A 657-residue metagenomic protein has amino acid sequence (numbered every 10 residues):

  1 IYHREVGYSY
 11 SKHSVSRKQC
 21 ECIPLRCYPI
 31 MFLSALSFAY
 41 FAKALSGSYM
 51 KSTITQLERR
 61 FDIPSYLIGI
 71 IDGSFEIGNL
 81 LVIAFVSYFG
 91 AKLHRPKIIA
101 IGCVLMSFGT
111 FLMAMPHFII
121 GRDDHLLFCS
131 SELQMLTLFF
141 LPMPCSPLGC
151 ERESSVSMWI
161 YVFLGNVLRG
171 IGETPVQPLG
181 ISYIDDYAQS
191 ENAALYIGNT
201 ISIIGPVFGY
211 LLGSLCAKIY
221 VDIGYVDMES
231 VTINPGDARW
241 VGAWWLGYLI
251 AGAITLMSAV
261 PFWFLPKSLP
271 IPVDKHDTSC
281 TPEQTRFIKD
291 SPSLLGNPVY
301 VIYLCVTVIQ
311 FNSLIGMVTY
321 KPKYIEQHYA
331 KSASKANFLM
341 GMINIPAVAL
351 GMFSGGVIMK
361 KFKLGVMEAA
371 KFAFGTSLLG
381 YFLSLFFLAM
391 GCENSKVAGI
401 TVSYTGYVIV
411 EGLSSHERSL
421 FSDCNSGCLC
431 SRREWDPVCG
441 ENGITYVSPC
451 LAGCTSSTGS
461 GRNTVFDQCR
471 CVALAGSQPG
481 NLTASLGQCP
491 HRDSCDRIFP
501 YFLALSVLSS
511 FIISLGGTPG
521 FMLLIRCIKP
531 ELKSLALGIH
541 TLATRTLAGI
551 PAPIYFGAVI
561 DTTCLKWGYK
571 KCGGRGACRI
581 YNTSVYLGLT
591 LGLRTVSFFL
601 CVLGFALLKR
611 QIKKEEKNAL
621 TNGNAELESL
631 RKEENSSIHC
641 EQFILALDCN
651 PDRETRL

Functional and structural regions predicted by a protein language model:
I1-S37, Y49-T53, R59, K92 (+7 more regions): Disordered extramembrane loops and terminal tails of multipass alpha-helical membrane proteins
K18-R26, Y40-A44, E58-S65, G69-E76 (+6 more regions): Asp/Glu-centered strand-loop micro-motifs enriched in Gly/Pro and often flanked by an aromatic residue
M31, A42-M50, E173, Q177 (+2 more regions): Conserved extracellular-gate-facing transmembrane-helix segments in secondary transporters
F38-A39, I70-I71, G102, G165 (+4 more regions): Hydrophobic alpha-helical segments of secondary membrane carriers
F41, P298-K321, E326-A333: A single, central transmembrane helix in multi-pass transporters
A44, E76-I77, I203-I204, I345-P346 (+1 more regions): Short hydrophobic/small-residue motifs within alpha-helical transmembrane segments of multi-pass transporter-like
S52-L105, Q177-T200, A536: General structural concept
L164, I171-Q189, V318-K321, L515-I528: Intracellular juxtamembrane helix-capping segments at the cytosolic ends of symmetry-related transmembrane helices
